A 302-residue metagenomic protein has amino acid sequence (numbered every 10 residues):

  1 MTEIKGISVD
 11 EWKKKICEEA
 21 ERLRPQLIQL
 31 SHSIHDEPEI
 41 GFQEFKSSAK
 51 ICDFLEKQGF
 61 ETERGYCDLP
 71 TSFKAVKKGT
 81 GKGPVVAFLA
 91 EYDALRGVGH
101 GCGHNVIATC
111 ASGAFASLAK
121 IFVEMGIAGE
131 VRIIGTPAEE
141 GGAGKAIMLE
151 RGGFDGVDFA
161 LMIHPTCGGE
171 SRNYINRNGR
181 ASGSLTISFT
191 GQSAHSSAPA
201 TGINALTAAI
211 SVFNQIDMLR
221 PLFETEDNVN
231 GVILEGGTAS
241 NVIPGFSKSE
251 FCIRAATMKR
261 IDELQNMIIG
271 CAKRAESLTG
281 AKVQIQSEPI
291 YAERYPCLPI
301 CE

Functional and structural regions predicted by a protein language model:
M1-E11, I210-E302: Metal-dependent amide/peptide-bond hydrolase catalytic core, centered on the "pita-bread" metallohydrolase fold
T2-R132: Acidic/His- and Gly-rich active-site-bordering loop/insert found across diverse amide/peptide-bond hydrolases
E21, P25-I28, H32, D36-E39 (+10 more regions): Generic secondary-structure signature for well-ordered alpha-helical cores
R22-P25, F42, K46, K50 (+9 more regions): Conserved active-site and cofactor/substrate-binding residues in soluble primary-metabolism enzymes
E39-I40, I134-A138, P289-E293: Conserved short loop/turn motifs at secondary-structure junctions
G65, L89, I134, V232 (+1 more regions): Solvent-exposed beta-strand sheet faces enriched in polar/charged residues
C67-D68, P165, P289: Residue-level "edge-of-site" marker
T71-K77, D93-G101, N105-V106, F122-P244: Histidine/acidic-residue-rich, glycine-tolerant segments that coordinate divalent metal ions
